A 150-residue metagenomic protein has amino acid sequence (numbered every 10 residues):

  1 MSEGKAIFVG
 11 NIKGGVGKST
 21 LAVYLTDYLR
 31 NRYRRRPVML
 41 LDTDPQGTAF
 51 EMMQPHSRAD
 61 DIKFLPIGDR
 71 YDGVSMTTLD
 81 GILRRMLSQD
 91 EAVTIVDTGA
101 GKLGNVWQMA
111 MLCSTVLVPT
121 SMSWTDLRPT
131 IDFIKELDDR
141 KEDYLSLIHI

Functional and structural regions predicted by a protein language model:
S2, A6-V16, V23-I95, A100-G104: P-loop/Walker-type NTP enzyme "switch/lid" segment
K18, V106, D126-L127: Alpha-helix N-cap/helix-start motif
R36-P37, T115, L145: Residues at the starts of beta-strands that form the adenosine-phosphate
M52-Q54, W107-A110, P129-D132: Short amphipathic alpha-helical segments
T78, T125-T130: Active-site-adjacent loop/helix micro-motif of nuclease/hydrolase catalytic cores
N105-S123: Inter-motif core of Ras-like GTPase G domains
T130-K141: Conserved C-terminal guanine-recognition region of P-loop GTPase G domains, centered on the G4
I148-I150: Conserved small/polar residues in nucleotide/adenosyl-binding loops
